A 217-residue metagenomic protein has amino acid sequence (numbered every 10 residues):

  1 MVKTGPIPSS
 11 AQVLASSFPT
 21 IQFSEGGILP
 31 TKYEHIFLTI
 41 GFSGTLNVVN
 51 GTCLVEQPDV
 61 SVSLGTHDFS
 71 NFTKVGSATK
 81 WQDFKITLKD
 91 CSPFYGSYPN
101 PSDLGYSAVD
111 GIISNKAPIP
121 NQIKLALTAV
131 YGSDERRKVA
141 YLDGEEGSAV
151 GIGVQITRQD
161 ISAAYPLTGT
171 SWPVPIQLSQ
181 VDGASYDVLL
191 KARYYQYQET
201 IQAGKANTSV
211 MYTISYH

Functional and structural regions predicted by a protein language model:
M1-H217: Mature extracellular/passenger domains of Gram-negative fimbrial/pilin and adhesin proteins
